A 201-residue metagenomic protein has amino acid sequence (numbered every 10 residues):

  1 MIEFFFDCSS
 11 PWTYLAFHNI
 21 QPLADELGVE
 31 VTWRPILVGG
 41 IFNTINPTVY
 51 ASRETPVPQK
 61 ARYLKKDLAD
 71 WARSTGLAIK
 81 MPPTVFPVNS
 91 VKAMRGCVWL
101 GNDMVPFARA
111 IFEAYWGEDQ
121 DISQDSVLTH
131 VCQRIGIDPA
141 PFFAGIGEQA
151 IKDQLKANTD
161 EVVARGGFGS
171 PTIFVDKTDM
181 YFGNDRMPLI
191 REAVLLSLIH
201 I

Functional and structural regions predicted by a protein language model:
I2-E3, C8-E30, N102, P106 (+1 more regions): C-terminal cap of thioredoxin/glutaredoxin-like
A16-E118, A193: Structural alpha/beta surface segment adjacent to cysteine/selenocysteine redox centers across thiol/disulfide enzymes
